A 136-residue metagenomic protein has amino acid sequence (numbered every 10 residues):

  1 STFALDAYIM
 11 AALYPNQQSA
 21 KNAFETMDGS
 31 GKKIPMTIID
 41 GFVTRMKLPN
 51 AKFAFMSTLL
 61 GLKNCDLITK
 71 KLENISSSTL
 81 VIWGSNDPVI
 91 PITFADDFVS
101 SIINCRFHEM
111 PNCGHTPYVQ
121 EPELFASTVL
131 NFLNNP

Functional and structural regions predicted by a protein language model:
S1-L13: Flexible "cap/lid" loop of the alpha/beta hydrolase fold
A11-N74: Conserved alpha/beta-hydrolase catalytic His-Asp/Glu region
I38, I68, S77, P91-S100: Short alpha-helix in the alpha/beta-hydrolase fold that links the catalytic acid
K47, D87-I90, G114-P117: Glycosyltransferase donor-binding loop in the core domain
L67-K70, T93, Q120-L124: Generic recognition of short, well-ordered alpha-helical segments
I75, V81-W83, D87: Short beta-strand/loop motif that positions the catalytic acidic residue of the alpha/beta-hydrolase fold
S78-L80, I103-R106: Structural signature of beta-strand start/N-cap positions in the alpha/beta core of ABC transporter nucleotide-binding
N104-P136: Catalytic active-site module of serine/aspartate enzymes centered on a nucleophile-bearing elbow/loop
